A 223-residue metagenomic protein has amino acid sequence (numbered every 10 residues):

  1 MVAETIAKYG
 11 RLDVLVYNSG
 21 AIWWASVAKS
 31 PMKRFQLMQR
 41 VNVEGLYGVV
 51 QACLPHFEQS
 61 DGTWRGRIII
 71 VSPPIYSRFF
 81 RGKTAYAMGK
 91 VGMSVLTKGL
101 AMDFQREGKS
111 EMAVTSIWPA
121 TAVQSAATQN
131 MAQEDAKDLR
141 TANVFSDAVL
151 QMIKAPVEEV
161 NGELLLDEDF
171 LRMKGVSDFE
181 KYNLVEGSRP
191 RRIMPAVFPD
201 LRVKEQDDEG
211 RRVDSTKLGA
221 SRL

Functional and structural regions predicted by a protein language model:
M1, V16, G48-C53, F57 (+3 more regions): Hydrophobic positions on the long internal alpha-helix of Rossmann-like NAD(P)-dependent oxidoreductase domains
A7, V41-T63, A101-R106: Amphipathic alpha-helical dimer-interface segment in Rossmann-like NAD(P)H-dependent oxidoreductases
L12-G20, N42, I70, T115-S116: Rossmann-fold scaffold of SDR-type NAD(P)-dependent oxidoreductases
A21, A28-Y47, I69, M93: Catalytic Tyr-X3-Lys loop
A21-Q36, P55, Q59-T63, G82-A85: Conserved mid-core segment of classical short-chain dehydrogenase/reductases
Q39-L46, V50, R81, G89 (+1 more regions): Short alpha-helix in the Rossmann-fold core of NAD(P)-dependent oxidoreductases
E58-G108, W118-V123, Q129: Catalytic loop of short-chain dehydrogenase/reductase
S116-I117, Q133-R222: C-terminal helical subdomain
